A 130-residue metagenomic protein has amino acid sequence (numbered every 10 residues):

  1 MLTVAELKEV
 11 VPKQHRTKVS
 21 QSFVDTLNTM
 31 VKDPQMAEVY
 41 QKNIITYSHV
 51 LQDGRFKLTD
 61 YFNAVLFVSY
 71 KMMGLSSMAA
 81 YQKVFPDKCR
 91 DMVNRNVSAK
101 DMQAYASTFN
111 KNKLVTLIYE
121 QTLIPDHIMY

Functional and structural regions predicted by a protein language model:
M1-M129: N-terminal, charge-rich alpha-helical recognition modules
